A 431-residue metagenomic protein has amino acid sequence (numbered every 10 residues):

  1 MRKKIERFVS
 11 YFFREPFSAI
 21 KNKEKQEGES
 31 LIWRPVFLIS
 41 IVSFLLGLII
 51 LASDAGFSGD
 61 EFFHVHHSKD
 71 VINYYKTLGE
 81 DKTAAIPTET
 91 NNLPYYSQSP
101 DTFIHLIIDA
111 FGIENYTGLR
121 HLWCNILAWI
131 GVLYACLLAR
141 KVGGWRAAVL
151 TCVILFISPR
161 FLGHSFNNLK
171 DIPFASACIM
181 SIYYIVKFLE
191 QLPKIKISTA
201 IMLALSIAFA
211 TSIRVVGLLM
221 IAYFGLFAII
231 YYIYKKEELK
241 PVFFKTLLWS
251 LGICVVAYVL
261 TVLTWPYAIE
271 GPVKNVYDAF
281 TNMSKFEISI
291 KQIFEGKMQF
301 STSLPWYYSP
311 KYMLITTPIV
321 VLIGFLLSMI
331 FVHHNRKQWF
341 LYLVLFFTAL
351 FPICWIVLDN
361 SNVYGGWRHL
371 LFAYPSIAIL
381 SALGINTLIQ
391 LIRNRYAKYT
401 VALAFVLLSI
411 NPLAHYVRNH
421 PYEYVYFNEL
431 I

Functional and structural regions predicted by a protein language model:
L38-I39, A135-I157, S176, K194-S198 (+3 more regions): Transmembrane-helix signature of polytopic, membrane-embedded enzymes that assemble or transfer cell-envelope glycans
L38-V42, A222-G225, I229, S250-V255 (+4 more regions): Signature aromatic-anchored transmembrane alpha helix within multi-pass, membrane-resident enzymes that catalyze glycan
S40-F44, L150-T151, L205, V255 (+2 more regions): Transmembrane alpha-helix segments characteristic of polytopic inner-membrane glycan-assembly/cell-envelope
V42, L122-V142, M180, Y184: Transmembrane-helix motifs of polytopic, lipid-linked glycan transferases
T151-F156, G163, Y183, I207 (+1 more regions): Short helix- or helix-capping micro-motifs that position conserved polar/aromatic residues at function-defining sites
S181-T199, Y234: Membrane-interface transmembrane helices that cradle and orient dolichyl/undecaprenyl
S250-K285, L314, L407-V425: Membrane-lumen/periplasm interface segments of specific transmembrane helices in polyprenyl phosphate-linked
K311-W339: Hydrophobic, aromatic-rich transmembrane alpha-helices and their immediate juxtamembrane boundary segments
